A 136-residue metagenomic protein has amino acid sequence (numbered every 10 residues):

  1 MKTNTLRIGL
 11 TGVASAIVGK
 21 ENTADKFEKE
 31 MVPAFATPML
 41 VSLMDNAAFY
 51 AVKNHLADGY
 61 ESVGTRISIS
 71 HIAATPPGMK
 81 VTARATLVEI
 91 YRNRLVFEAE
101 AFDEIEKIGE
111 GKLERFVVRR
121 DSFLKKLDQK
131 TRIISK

Functional and structural regions predicted by a protein language model:
M1-A36: Catalytic strand-loop segment that frames the active site of acyl-thioester-processing enzymes
R7-V13, R66, K80-T82, R94-V96 (+1 more regions): Intrinsic-disorder/low-complexity, polar/charged segments enriched in Ser/Thr/Lys/Arg/Asp/Glu/Gln
T37-V41: Conserved N-terminal beta-strand and adjoining loop/helix that marks the start of the Nudix/MutT-like hydrolase domain
F49-T82: Hydrophobic beta-strand-centered segment that forms part of the acyl-chain substrate-binding groove
I69-E104: Hydrophobic beta-sheet segments that form the core/acyl-binding groove of ACP/CoA-dependent acyl-chain-processing
G109, E114-K136: C-terminal output/interaction extensions
